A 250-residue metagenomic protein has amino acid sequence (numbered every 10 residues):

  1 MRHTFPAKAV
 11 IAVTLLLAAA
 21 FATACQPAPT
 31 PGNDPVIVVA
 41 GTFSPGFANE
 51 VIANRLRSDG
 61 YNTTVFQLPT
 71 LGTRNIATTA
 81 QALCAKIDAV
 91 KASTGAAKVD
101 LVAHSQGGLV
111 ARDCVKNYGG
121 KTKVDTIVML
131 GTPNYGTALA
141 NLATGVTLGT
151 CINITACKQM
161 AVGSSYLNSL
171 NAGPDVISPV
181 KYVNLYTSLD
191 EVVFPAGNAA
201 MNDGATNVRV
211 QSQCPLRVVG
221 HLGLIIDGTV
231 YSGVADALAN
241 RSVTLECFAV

Functional and structural regions predicted by a protein language model:
M1-I11: Bacterial N-terminal signal peptides that target proteins for export
A12-A20: Bacterial N-terminal signal peptides
P31-A40, F47, N62-F66, A77-G173: Serine-dependent carboxylesterase/thioesterase catalytic core of lipase-like alpha/beta-hydrolase/SGNH enzymes
S44, L71-R74: Glycine-/small-residue-rich active-site loops that bind phosphorylated ligands and cofactors
P45-V51: The serine-hydrolase catalytic nucleophile loop
R55-G72: Conserved alpha/beta-hydrolase
K116-V250: Helical cap/lid subdomain of alpha/beta-hydrolase-fold lipid enzymes that gates access to the catalytic pocket
